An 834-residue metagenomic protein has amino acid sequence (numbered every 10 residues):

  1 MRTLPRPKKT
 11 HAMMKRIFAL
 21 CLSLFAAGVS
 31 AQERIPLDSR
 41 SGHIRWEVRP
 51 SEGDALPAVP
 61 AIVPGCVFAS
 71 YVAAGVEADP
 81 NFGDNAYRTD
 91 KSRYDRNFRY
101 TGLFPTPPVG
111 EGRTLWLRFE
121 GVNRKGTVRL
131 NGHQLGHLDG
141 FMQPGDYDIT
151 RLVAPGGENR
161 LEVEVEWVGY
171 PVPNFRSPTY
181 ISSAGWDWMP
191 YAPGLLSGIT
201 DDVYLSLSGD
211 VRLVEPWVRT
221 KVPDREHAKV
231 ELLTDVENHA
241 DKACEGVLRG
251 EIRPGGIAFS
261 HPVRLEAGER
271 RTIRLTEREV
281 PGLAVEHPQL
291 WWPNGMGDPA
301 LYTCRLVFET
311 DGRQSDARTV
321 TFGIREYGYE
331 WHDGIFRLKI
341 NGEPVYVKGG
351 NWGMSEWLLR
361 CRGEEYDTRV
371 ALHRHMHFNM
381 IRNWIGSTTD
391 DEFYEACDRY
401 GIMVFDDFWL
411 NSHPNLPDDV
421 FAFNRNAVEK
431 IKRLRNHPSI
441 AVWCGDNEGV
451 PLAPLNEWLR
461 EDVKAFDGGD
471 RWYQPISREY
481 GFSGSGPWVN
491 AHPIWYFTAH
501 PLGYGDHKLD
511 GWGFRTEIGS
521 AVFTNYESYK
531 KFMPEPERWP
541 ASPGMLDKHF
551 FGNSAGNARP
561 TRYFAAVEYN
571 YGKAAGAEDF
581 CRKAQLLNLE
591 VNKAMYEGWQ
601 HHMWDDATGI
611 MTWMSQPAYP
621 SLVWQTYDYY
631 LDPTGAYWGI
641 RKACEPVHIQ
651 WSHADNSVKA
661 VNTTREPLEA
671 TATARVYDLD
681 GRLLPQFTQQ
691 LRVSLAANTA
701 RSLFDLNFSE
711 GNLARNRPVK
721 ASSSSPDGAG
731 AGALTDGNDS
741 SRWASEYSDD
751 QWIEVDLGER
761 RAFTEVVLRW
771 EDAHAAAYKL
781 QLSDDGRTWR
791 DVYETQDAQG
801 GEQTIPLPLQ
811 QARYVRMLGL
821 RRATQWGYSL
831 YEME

Functional and structural regions predicted by a protein language model:
Q32-R118, S177-D201, S208-D210, H332 (+6 more regions): Extended carbohydrate-recognition surfaces in non-catalytic/accessory domains of CAZymes and lectin-like proteins
E33, R40, R49-E52, D95-L213 (+4 more regions): Accessory beta-strand-rich segments of carbohydrate-active enzymes
I35, T234-D241, S542-A714: Carbohydrate-binding surfaces of carbohydrate-active enzymes
A58-V59, V63, L130, E710-F763 (+7 more regions): Disordered, acidic Ser/Thr/Pro-rich linker "stalks" and the adjacent N-terminal cap of the next globular domain
A78-P105, G110-F119, N123-L130, G136-D139 (+4 more regions): Active-site-adjacent substrate/metal-binding segments within catalytic domains of carbohydrate-active enzymes
A154-E158, L233-E330: Extended acidic/polar, glycine-enriched regions that form or flank non-catalytic beta-rich accessory modules
V163-W167, L818-Q825: Short beta-strand-plus-loop segments that form exposed binding edges in beta-rich domains
M380-S554, L587, V591, E597 (+4 more regions): Substrate-binding/catalytic cleft of secreted carbohydrate-active enzymes, primarily glycoside hydrolases
